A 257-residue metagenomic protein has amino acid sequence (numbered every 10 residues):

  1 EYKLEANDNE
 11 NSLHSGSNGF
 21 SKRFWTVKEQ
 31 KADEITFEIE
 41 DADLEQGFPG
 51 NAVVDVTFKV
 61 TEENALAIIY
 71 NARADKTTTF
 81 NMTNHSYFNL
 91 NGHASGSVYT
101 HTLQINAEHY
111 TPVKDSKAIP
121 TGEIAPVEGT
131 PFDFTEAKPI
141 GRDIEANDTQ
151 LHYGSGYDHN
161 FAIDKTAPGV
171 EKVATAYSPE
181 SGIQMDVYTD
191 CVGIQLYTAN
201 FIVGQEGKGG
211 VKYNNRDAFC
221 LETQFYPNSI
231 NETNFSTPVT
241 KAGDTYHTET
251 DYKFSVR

Functional and structural regions predicted by a protein language model:
E1-R257: An exposed, glycine/acidic-rich loop-and-rim segment of catalytic or binding clefts
